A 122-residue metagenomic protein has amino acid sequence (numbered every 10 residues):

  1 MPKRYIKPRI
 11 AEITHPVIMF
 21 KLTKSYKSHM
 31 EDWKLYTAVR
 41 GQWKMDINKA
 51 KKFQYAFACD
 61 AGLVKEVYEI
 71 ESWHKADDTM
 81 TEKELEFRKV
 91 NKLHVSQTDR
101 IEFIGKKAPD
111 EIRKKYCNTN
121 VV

Functional and structural regions predicted by a protein language model:
M1-F53, D60-G62, K107-V122: Compositionally biased, charged N-terminal/linker segments
A61-V122: Aromatic- and Lys/Arg-enriched surface recognition patch
